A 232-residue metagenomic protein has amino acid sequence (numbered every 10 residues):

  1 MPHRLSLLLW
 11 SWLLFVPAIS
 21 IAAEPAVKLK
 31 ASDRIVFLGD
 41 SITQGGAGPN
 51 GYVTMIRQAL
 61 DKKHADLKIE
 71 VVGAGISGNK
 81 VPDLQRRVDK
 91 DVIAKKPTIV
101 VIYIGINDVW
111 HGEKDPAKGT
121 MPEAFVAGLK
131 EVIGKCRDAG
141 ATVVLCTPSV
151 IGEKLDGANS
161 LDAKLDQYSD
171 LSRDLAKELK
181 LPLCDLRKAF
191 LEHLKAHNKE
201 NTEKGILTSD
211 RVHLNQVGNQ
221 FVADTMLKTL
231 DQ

Functional and structural regions predicted by a protein language model:
M1-R4: N-terminal secretory signal peptides that target proteins for export/translocation
S6-A18: Bacterial N-terminal signal peptides
S20-A23: Boundary at the C-terminal end of the N-terminal hydrophobic targeting segment
L29-K30, T54-E70, N79, D83-Q232: Alpha-helical cap/lid subdomain in secreted, periplasmic, or secretory-pathway luminal O-acyl-processing enzymes
D33-G48, S77-K80, V109: Catalytic nucleophile-elbow at a beta strand-turn-alpha helix junction centered on a G-D-S/GDSL motif, marking
G73: Thiol-based oxidoreductase modules, predominantly thioredoxin-like and allied folds used for disulfide exchange
